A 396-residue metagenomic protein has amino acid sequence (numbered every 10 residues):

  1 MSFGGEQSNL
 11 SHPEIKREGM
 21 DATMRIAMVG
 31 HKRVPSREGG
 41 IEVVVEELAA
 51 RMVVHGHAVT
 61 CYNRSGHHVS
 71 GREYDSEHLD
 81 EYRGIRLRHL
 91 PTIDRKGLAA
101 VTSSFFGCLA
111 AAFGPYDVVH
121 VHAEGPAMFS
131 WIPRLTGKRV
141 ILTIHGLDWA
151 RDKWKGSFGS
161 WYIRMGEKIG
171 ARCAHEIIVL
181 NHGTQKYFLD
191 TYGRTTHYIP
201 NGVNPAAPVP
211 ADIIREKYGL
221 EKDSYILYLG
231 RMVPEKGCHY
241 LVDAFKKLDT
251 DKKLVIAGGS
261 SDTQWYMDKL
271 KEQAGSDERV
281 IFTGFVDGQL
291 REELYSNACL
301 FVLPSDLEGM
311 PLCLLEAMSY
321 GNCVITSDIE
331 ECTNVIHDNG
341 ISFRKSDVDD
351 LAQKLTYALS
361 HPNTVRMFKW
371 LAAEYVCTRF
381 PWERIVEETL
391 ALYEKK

Functional and structural regions predicted by a protein language model:
V43, S224, Y228, V233-K247 (+1 more regions): A conserved mid-protein helix/loop that constitutes part of the nucleotide-sugar donor-binding site
L98-A112, Y116-W149: An aromatic- and histidine-rich active-site surface loop
L109-A112, L135, G159-I177: Membrane-proximal helix-turn-helix segments that form the acceptor-binding/catalytic region of lipid-linked
R139, A150-I169, K186, V209-P210: Nucleotide-sugar donor phosphate/pyrophosphate-binding loop at the beta->alpha transition of glycosyltransferases
M267-V286: Nucleotide-activated donor-binding/catalytic signature segment of Leloir-type glycosyltransferases, i.e., the conserved
D306: Aromatic "clamp/platform" in nucleotide-sugar-dependent glycosyltransferases that forms part of the donor/acceptor
C323-T326: Short hydrophobic beta-strand element within catalytic cores of glycosyltransferases and related nucleotide-activated
I341-D349, Y357-N363: Conserved acidic donor-binding segment of nucleotide-sugar-dependent glycosyltransferases
